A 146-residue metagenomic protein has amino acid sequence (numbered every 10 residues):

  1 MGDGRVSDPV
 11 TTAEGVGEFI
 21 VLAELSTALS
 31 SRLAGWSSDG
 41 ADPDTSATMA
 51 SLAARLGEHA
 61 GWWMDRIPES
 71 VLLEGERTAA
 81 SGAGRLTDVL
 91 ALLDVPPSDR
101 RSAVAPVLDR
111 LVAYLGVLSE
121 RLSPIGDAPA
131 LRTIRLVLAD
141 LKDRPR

Functional and structural regions predicted by a protein language model:
G2-D44: Leu/Val/Ala/Ile-rich N-terminal alpha-helices, chiefly Sec-type signal peptides and the beginnings
G2-I20, A79-V107: Acidic/His metal-coordination segments adjacent to aromatic residues that form catalytic metal sites in metalloenzymes
D8-V16, T45-T48, G61-M64, P97-S102 (+2 more regions): Amphipathic alpha-helical assembly/interaction segments
I20, E24-T27, A50, A54-G61 (+2 more regions): Generic structural signal for well-ordered, non-transmembrane alpha-helical segments in soluble/cytosolic regions
A28-A54, Y114-A130: Helix-loop segments that flank and shape redox-cofactor active sites
A47-T87: Conserved alpha-helical segments that form or flank metal/cofactor-binding pockets of metalloenzymes
R85-P96, L111-I125: Short, highly charged low-complexity linear segments
E120-R146: Internal, well-ordered domain-core segments that constitute the primary functional module of diverse proteins
